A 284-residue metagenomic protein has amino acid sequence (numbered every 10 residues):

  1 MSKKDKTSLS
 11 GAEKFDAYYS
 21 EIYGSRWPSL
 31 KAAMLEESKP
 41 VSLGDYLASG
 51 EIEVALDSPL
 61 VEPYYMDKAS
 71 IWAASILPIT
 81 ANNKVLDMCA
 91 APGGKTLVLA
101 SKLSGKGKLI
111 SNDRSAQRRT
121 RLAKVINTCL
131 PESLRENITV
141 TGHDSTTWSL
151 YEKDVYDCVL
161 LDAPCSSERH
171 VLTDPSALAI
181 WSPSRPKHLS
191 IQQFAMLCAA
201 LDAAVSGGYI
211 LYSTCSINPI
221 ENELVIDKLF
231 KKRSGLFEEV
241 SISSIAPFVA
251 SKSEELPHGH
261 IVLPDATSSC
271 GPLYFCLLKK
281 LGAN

Functional and structural regions predicted by a protein language model:
M1-N284: S-adenosylmethionine
